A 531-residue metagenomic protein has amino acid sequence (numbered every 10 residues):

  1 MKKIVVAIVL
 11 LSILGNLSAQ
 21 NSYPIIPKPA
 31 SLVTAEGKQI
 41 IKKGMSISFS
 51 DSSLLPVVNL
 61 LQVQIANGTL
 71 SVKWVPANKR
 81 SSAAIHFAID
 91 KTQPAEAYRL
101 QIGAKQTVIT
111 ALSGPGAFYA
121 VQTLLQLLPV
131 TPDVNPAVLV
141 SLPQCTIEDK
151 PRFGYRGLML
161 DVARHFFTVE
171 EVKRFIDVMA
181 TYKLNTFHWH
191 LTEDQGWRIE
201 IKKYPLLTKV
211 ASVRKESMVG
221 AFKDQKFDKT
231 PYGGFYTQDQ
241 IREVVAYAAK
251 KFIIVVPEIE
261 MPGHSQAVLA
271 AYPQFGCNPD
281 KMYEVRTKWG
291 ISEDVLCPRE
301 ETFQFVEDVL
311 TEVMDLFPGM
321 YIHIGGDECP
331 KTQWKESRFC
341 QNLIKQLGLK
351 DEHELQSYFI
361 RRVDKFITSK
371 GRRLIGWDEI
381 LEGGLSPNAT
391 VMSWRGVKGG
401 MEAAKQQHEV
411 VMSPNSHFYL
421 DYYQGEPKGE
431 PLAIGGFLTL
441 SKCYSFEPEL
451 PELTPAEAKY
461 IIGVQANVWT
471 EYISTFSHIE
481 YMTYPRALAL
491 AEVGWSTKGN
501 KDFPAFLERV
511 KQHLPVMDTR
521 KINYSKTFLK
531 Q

Functional and structural regions predicted by a protein language model:
M1-P24: Bacterial Sec-dependent N-terminal signal peptides
Q20-F153, H478, V493-F528: Contiguous, structured surface segment used for ligand recognition
L55-P56, F166-T168, D194-E200, P262-V268 (+6 more regions): Flexible loop/turn segments at secondary-structure boundaries
S71, N185-T186, I254, R373 (+2 more regions): Residue-level detector of anion-binding/catalytic polar loops
Q93-Y321, R362, F366, Y460 (+1 more regions): Feature activates predominantly on carbohydrate-active enzymes
V268-Q274, N278, Y283-A389, W394-Q406: Active-site neighborhood of glycoside hydrolase catalytic domains
R373-E379, G384-A389, R395-Q531: Flexible, acidic glycine-rich loops studded with aromatic residues
